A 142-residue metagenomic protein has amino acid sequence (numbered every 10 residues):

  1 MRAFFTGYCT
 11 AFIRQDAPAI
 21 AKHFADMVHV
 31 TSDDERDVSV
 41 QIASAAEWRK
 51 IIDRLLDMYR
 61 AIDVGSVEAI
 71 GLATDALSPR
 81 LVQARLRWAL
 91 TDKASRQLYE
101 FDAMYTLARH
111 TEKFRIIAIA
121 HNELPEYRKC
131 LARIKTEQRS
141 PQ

Functional and structural regions predicted by a protein language model:
M1-D16, H23: Short, aromatic-enriched amphipathic alpha-helices that serve as compact interaction elements
Y8, I20-A21, W48, A84 (+1 more regions): Hydrophobic pocket/interface hotspot
P18-L72, R80: A solvent-exposed, acidic/Ser-Thr-rich amphipathic alpha-helical stretch
M27-H29, R85-T91: Generic short beta-strand segments
A69-T74, R87-L90, D102-A108: Hydrophobic/aromatic beta-strand elements that line small-molecule binding cavities or substrate pockets in beta-rich
L98-E137: Short beta-strand edge/turn micro-motifs at domain boundaries
